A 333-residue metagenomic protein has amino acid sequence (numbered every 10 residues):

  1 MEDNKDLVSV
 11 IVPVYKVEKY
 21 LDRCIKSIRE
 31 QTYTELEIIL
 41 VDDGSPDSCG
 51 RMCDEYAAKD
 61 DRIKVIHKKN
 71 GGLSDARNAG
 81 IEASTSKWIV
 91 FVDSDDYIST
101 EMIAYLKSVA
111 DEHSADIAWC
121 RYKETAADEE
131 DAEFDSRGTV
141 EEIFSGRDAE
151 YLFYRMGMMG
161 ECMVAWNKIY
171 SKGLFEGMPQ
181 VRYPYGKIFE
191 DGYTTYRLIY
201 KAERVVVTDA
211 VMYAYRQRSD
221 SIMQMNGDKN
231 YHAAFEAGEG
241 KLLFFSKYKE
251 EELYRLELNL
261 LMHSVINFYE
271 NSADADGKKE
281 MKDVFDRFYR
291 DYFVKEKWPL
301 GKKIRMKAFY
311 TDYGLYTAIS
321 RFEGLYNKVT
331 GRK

Functional and structural regions predicted by a protein language model:
M1-R29: N-proximal low-complexity "stem/linker" segments adjacent to membrane-targeting elements
D22, L36, D47-Y56, R62 (+3 more regions): Acidic helix N-cap motif at the loop->helix transition within catalytic regions of sugar-transfer enzymes
S27, T34, D42-M52, K69 (+1 more regions): A conserved acidic beta->alpha catalytic loop
K68-S84, S94: Glycine-rich, basic loop-to-helix element that forms the pyrophosphate-binding segment of sugar-nucleotide handling
I89: Short aromatic/hydrophobic "clamp" motif used to bind/position activated sugar donors
S94-V205, R216, D220-N226: Donor-binding/catalytic cores of nucleotide-activated saccharide and glycerol-phosphate transferases/polymerases
A210-S219, Q224-E252, S264-N267, N271-F293: Catalytic core of nucleotide-sugar-dependent glycosyltransferases
D274-K333: Membrane-interface aromatic/basic loop that binds lipid-linked glycans or pyrophosphate carriers, typified by
